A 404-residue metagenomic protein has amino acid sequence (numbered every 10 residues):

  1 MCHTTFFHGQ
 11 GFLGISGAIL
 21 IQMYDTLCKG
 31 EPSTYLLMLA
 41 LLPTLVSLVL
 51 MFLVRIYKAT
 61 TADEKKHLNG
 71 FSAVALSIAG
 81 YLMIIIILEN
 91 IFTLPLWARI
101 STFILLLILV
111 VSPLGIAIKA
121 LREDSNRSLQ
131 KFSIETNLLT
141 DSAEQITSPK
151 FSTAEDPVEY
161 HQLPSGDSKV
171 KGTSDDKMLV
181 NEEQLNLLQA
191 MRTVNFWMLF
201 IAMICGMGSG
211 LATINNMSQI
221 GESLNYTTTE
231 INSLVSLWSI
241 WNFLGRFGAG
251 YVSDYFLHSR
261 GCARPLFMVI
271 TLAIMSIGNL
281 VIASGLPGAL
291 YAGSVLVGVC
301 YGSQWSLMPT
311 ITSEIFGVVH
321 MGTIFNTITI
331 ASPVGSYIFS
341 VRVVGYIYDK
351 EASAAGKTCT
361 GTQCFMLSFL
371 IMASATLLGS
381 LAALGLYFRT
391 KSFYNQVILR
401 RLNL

Functional and structural regions predicted by a protein language model:
M1-H8, G17-I21, L50, T213-M217 (+3 more regions): Intracellular juxtamembrane helix-capping segments at the cytosolic ends of symmetry-related transmembrane helices
C2-F52, A62-I86, W241-G245, G322-V344 (+1 more regions): Glycine-rich segments within core transmembrane alpha-helices of 12-TM secondary carriers
T5, L82-A98, K177-Y251, W305 (+2 more regions): Extracytoplasmic gate region of multi-pass secondary transporters
M23-K29, I86-F92, G221-E222, V252-L257 (+2 more regions): Interfacial helix-cap and linker-helix signal at transmembrane-aqueous boundaries of multi-pass secondary transporters
Y35-F52, N69-Y81, A98-G115, G361-L386: Symmetry-related core transmembrane helices of the 12-TM Major Facilitator Superfamily/SLC fold
V54-R192, M198, F393-L404: Long, low-complexity inter-transmembrane loops of multi-pass membrane transporters
A263-L280: Structural signature of the two symmetry-related core transmembrane helices
I282-G293: Helix-loop junctions at membrane interfaces in 12-TM secondary transporters
